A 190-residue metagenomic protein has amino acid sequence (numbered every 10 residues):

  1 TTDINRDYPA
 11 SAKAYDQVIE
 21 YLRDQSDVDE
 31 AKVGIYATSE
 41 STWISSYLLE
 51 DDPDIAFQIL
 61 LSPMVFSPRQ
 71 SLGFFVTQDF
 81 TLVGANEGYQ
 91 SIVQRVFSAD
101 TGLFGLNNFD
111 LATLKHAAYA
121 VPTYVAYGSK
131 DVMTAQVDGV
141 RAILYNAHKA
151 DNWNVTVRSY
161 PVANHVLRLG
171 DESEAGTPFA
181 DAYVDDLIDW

Functional and structural regions predicted by a protein language model:
T1-A10, R168-A175: Cap/lid segment of the alpha/beta-hydrolase catalytic domain
D3-S26: Alpha/beta-hydrolase active-site loop
D27-S39: Alpha/beta-hydrolase fold nucleophile elbow
E50-F97: Hydrolase active-site cap/lid region
Y119, V125-Y127, D131: Short beta-strand/loop motif that positions the catalytic acidic residue of the alpha/beta-hydrolase fold
V132-V140: Conserved alpha/beta-hydrolase "acid-adjacent" motif
H148-L169: Catalytic histidine neighborhood in serine/cysteine hydrolases with alpha/beta-hydrolase-type architecture
A163-L167, D171-W190: Catalytic active-site module of serine/aspartate enzymes centered on a nucleophile-bearing elbow/loop
